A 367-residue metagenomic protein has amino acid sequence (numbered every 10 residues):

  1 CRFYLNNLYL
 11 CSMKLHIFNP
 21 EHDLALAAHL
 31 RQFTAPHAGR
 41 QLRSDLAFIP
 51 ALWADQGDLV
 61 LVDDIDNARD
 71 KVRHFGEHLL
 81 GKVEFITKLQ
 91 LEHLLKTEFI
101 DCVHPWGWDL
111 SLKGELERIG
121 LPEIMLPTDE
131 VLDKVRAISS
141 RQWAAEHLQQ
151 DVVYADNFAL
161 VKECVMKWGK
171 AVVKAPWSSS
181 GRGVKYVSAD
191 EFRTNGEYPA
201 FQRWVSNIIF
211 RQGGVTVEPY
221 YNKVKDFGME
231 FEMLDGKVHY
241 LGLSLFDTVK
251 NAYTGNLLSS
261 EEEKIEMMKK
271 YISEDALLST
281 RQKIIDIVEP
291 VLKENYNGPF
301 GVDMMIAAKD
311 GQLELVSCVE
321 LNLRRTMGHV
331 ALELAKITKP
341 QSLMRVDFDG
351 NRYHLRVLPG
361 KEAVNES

Functional and structural regions predicted by a protein language model:
K14-L52, Q56: N-terminal-proximal low-complexity accessory segments that begin disordered and transition into the first
R40-W53, L61-E163: Conserved N-proximal alpha/beta basic substrate-recognition cap immediately N-terminal to, or forming the N-lobe
V152, A171-F201, G228, K250-M268: Glycine-rich phosphate-binding loop of ATP-grasp-fold ATP-dependent ligases
G169, Y198-T254, I306-S317: Phosphate-binding site of ATP-dependent enzymes
F210-G214, Y240, Y253-L313, R352-E366: A long amphipathic alpha-helix within ATP-dependent nucleotide-binding catalytic cores
F231-D286, N322-D347: ATP-dependent carboxylate/phosphate-activation module, predominantly the ATP-grasp catalytic core and closely related
Y296-H354: C-terminal structural cap/anchor segments
